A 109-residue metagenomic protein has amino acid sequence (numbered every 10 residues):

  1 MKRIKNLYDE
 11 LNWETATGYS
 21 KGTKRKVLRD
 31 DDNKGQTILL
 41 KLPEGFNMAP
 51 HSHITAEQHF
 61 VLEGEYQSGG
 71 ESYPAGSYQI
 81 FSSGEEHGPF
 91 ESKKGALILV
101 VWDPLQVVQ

Functional and structural regions predicted by a protein language model:
M1-K34: A short, N-terminal "cap"/entry segment at the start of jelly-roll beta-barrel domains of the cupin/DSBH fold
R25-V27, T37-L39, Q58, Y78-I80: Conserved hydrophobic/aromatic beta-strand scaffold that supports enzyme active sites
D32-G35, P43-E57, Y73: A short beta-loop-beta micro-motif enriched in histidine and acidic residues
H53-S68, A75: Glycine- and acidic-residue-biased ligand/ion/polar-headgroup-sensing regions
S68-G88: Short acidic-glycine-tyrosine-enriched beta hairpin
S83-V108: Ligand-binding loop in jelly-roll beta-barrel domains
